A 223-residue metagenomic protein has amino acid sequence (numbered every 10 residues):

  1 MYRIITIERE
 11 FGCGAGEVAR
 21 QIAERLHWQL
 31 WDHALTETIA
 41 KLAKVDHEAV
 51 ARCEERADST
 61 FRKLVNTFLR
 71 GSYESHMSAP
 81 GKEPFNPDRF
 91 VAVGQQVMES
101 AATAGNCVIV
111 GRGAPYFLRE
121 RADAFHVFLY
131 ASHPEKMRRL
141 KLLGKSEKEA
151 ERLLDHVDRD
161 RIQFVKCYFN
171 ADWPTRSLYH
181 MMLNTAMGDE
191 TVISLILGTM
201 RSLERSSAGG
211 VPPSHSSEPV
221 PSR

Functional and structural regions predicted by a protein language model:
M1-I5, G105: Pre-Walker A (Motif I) flank of P-loop NTPase domains
T6-R20: Glycine-rich phosphate-binding P-loop
Q29-A40: Short beta-strand-centered segment that lines the nucleotide-binding/catalytic pocket of NTP-utilizing
A40-N106: ATP-dependent small-molecule kinase phosphotransfer cores that center on conserved nucleotide phosphate-binding segments
D58-N66, R70, E147-E190: Small-molecule kinase domains that catalyze NTP-dependent phosphoryl transfer to phosphate-bearing small molecules
Q95-E99, N170-R223: NTP-dependent small-molecule kinase module
A101, G113-E120, F125: RNA pseudouridine synthases
E120-V157: Conserved phosphate-donor/acceptor-positioning beta-strand/loop module used by diverse small-molecule
